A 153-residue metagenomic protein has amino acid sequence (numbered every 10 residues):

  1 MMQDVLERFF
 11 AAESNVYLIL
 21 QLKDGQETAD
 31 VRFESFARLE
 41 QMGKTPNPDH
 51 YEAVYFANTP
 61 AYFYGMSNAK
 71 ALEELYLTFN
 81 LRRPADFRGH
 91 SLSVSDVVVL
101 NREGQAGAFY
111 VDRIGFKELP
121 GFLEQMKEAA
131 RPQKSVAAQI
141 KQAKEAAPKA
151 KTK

Functional and structural regions predicted by a protein language model:
M2-M66: Extended boundary segments
Y17, Y51, F79, F109-Y110 (+1 more regions): Aromatic side chains
A37-Q41, L119-P120, E128-A130: Short, low-complexity, polar/charged sequence segments that are solvent-exposed and flexible
P48-V99: Short, conserved turn/kink motifs that form compact alpha/beta structural patches or helix kinks used as
T78-R82, A129, A146: Surface-exposed polar/charged interaction patches
R88-E124: Short, compact, well-ordered microdomains
L123-Q139: Short solvent-exposed strand/turn elements
V136-K153: Non-Sec secretion/translocation targeting segments of pathogen effectors
